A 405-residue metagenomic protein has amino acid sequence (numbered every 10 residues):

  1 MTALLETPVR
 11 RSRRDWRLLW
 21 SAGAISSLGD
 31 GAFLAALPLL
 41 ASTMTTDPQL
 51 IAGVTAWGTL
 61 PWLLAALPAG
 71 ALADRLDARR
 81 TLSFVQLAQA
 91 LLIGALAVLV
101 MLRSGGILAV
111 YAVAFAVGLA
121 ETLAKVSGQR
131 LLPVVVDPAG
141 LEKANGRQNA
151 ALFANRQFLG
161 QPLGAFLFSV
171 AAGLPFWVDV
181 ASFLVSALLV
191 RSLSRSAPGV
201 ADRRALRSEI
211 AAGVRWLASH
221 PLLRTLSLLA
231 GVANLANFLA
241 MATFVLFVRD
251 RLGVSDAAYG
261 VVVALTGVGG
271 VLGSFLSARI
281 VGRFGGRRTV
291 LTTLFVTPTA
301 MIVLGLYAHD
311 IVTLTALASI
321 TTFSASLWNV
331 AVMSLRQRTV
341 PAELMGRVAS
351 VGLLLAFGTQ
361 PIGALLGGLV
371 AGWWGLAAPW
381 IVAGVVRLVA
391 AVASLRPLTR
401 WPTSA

Functional and structural regions predicted by a protein language model:
M1-A405: Alpha-helical transmembrane-bundle signature of multi-pass membrane transport and export proteins
